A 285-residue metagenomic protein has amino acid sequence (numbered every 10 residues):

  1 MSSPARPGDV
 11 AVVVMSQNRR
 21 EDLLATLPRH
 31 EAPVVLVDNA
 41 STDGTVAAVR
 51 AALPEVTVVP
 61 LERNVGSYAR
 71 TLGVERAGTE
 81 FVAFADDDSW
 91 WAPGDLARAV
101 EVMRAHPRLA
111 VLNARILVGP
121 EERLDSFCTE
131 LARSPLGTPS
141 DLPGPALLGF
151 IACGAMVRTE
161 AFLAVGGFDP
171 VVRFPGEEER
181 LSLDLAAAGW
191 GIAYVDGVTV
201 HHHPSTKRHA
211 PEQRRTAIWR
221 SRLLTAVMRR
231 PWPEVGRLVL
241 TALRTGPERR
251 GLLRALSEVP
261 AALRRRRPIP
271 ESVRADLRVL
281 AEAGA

Functional and structural regions predicted by a protein language model:
V14-A32: Short, well-formed alpha-helical segments that are part of the catalytic scaffolds of diverse glycosyltransferases
R20, R29, D38-A47, R63 (+1 more regions): A conserved acidic beta->alpha catalytic loop
P60-A77: Glycine-rich, basic loop-to-helix element that forms the pyrophosphate-binding segment of sugar-nucleotide handling
V82: Short aromatic/hydrophobic "clamp" motif used to bind/position activated sugar donors
G94-S126: Conserved donor NDP-sugar-binding/catalytic core segment of glycosyltransferases
A114, T129-L147: Short, flexible, basic/aromatic active-site loop/helix in glycosyltransferases
G149-V157, A161-G166, V171-V198: A short, conserved alpha-helix in the catalytic core of glycosyltransferases
T216-R220, P231-A285: Non-catalytic, C-terminal membrane-associated alpha-helical segments of glycosyltransferases
